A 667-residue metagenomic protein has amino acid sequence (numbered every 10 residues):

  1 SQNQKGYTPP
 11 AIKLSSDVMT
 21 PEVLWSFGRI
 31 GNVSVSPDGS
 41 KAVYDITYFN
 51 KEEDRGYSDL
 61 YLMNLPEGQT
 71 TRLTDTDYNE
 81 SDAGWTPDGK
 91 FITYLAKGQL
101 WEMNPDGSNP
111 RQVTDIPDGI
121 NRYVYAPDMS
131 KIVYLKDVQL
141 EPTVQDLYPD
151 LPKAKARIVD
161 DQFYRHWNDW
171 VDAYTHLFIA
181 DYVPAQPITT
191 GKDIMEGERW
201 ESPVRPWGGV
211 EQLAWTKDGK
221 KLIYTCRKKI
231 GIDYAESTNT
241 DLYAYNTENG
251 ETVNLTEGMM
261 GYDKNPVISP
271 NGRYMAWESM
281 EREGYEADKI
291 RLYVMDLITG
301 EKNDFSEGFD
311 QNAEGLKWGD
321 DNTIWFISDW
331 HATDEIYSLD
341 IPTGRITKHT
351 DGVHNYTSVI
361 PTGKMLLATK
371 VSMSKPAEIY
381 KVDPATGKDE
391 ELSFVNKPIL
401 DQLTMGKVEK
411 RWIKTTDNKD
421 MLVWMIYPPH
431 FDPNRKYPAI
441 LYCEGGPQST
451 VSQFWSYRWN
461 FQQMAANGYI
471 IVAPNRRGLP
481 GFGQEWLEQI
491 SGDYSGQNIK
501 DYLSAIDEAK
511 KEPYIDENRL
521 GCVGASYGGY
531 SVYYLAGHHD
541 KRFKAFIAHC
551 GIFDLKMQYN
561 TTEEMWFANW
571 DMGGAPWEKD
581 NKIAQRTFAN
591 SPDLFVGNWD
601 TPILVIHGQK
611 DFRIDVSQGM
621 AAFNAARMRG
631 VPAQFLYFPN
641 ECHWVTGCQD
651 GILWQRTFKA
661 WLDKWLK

Functional and structural regions predicted by a protein language model:
N3-T8, Y134-P187, G191-G197, T225-K228 (+6 more regions): Predominantly five- to eight-bladed beta-propeller fold
Y7-G28, I188-R199: A short helix->beta-strand "capping" segment at the edge of beta-propeller domains
E22-S58: Beta-strand-rich domains and repeat architectures in extracellular enzymes and scaffolds, especially beta-propellers
F27-A42, D77-T93, P110, P117-I132 (+13 more regions): Conserved beta-propeller blade repeats
E52-S58, L95-A96, D169-A173, D233-T240 (+3 more regions): Short, solvent-exposed loop/turn segments at conserved positions within beta-propeller repeat blades
N64-G68, N104-S108, Y182-Q186, N246-G250 (+3 more regions): Short loop/turn segments that connect beta-strands within beta-propeller blades
I230, E283, V395-N518, A525-S526 (+2 more regions): Cap/lid segment of the alpha/beta-hydrolase catalytic domain
N460, A465, A473-K667: Active-site-proximal cap/loop segments of hydrolase catalytic domains
